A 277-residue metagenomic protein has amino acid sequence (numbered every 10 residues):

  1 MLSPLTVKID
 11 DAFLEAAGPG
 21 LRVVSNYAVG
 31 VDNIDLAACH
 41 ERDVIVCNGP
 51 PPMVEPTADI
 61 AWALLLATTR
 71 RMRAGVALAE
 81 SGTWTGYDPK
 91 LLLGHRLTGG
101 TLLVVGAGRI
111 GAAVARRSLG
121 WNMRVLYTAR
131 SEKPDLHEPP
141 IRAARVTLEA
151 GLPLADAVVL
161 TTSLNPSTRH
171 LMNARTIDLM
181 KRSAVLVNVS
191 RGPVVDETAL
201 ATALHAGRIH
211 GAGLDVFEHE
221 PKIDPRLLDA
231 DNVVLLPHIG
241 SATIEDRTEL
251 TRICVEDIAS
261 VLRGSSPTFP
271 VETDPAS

Functional and structural regions predicted by a protein language model:
M1-C47, P153, N173-R175: An N-terminal-biased, well-structured beta-alpha scaffold segment characteristic of Rossmann-like dinucleotide-binding
I9-A12, S131-R226: Rossmann-like adenosine-cofactor binding region
A17-R22, R42-V44, M123, R182-A184 (+1 more regions): A short helix->loop->beta-strand "cap" motif at the edges of active sites that frequently abuts
L21, T98-L102, A174, S183: Phosphate-coordination loops involved in phosphoryl transfer and adenosine-cofactor binding
V46-C47, A174, S183-V185, V189-S277: Rossmann-like dinucleotide-binding domain for NAD(H)/NADP(H)
P50-T101, A113-R116, G120, D135 (+1 more regions): Phosphate-binding beta-alpha-beta segment of Rossmann-like dinucleotide-binding domains, i.e., the NAD(P)
A107-G108: Glycine-rich Rossmann-fold phosphate-binding loop(s) that bind the pyrophosphate of adenine dinucleotide cofactors
V125-Y127: Short beta-strand "acidic-cap" motif of Rossmann-like dinucleotide-binding folds
